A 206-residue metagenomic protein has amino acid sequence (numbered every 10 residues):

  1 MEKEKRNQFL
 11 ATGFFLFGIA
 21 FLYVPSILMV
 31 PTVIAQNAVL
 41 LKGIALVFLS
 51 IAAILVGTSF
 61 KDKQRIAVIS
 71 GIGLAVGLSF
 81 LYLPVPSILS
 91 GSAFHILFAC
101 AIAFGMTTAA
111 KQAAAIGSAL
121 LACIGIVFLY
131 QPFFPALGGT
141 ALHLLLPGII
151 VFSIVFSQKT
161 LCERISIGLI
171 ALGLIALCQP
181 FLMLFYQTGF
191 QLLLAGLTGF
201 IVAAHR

Functional and structural regions predicted by a protein language model:
M1-K3: Short, Lys/Arg-rich, polar N-terminal cytosolic tail immediately upstream of the first transmembrane signal-anchor
Q8-L22, A67-G77, A115-G125, S166-L172: Alpha-helical transmembrane segments
F9-T12, G43-L46, S92, A115 (+4 more regions): Alpha-helical transmembrane segments of integral membrane proteins
T12, L28-V30, A52, T58 (+1 more regions): Long, leucine/valine-rich, helix-dominated scaffolding and oligomerization segments
F15, L49, G138-V155, T160-L177 (+2 more regions): Polytopic alpha-helical membrane-helix bundles and their juxtamembrane interface segments in multi-pass membrane
F17, L22-V24, M29, V47-L49 (+10 more regions): Hydrophobic alpha-helical segments of integral membrane proteins
I27-G43, F60-I66, F80-H95, A109-A114 (+2 more regions): Membrane-helix interface and helix-disruption motif detector
F48-K63, C100-A110, P147-F156: Canonical alpha-helical transmembrane segments
